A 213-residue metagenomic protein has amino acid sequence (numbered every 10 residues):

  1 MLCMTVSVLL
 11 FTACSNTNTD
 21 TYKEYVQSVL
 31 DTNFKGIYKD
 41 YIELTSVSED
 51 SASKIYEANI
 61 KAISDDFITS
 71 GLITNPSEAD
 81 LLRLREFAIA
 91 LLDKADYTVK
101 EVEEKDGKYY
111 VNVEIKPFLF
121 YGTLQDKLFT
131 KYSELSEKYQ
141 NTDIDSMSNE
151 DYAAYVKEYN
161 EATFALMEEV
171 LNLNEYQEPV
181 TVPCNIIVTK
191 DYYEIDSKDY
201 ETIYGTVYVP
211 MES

Functional and structural regions predicted by a protein language model:
M1-V6: Sec-dependent N-terminal signal peptides
L10-A13: C-terminal motif of bacterial Sec signal peptides marking the signal peptidase cleavage site
S15-A90: Core segments of small alpha/beta cavity-forming domains
N59-I63, F67, G71, Y121-Q177: Mixed-charge, low-complexity intrinsically disordered segments
D93-E104: Short amphipathic beta-strand and strand-loop transition segments with alternating hydrophobic
K105-P117: A short hydrophobic beta-strand element
I115-Y121, V188-K190: Beta-strand elements of well-folded, non-transmembrane domains
Y132-M147, A154, N172-S213: Short beta-strand edge/turn micro-motifs at domain boundaries
